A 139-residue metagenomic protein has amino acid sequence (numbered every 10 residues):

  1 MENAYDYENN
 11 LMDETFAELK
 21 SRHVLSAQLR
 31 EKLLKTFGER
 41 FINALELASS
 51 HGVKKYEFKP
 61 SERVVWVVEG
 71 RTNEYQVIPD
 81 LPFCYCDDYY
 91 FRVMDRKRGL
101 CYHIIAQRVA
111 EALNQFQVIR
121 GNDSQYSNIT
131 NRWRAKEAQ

Functional and structural regions predicted by a protein language model:
M1-Q139: Long, low-complexity, compositionally biased intrinsically disordered regions
